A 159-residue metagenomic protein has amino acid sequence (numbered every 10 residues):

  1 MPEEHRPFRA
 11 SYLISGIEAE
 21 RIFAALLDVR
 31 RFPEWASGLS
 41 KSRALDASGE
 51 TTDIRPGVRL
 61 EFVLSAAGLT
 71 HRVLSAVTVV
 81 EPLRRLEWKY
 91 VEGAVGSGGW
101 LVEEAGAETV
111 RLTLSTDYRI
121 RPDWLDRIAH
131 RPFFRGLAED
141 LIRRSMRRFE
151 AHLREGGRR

Functional and structural regions predicted by a protein language model:
M1-T51, R159: Hydrophobic ligand-binding cavity/cleft-lining segments
P2-E3, P7, E104, T109-V110 (+2 more regions): Extended beta-strand/beta-hairpin segments
F8-A10, H71-V73, G96-G98, V110: Hydrophobic core residues within well-ordered beta-strands of beta-rich domains
I14, P33, R43-A94, R144-R159: Glycine-rich portal/gate segments that line the openings of hydrophobic small-molecule binding cavities
I17-A19, V80-L83, A105-A107: Short loop segments at secondary-structure junctions
K89-R144: Beta-strand/loop substructures that line and gate deep hydrophobic ligand-binding cavities in soluble
